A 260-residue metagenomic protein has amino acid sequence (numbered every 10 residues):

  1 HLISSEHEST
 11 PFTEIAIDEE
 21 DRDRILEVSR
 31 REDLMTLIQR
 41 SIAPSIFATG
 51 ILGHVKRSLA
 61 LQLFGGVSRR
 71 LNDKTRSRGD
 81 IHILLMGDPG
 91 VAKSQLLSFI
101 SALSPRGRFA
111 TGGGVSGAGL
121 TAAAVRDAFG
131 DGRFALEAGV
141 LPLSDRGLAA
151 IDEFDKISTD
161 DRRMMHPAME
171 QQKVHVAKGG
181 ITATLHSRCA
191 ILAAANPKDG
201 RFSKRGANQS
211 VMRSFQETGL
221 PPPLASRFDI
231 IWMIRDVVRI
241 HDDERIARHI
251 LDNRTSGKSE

Functional and structural regions predicted by a protein language model:
L2-R57: Charged, amphipathic alpha-helical linker segments immediately N-terminal to NTP-binding catalytic cores
L34-R254, K258-S259: Conserved ASCE/P-loop NTPase catalytic core
